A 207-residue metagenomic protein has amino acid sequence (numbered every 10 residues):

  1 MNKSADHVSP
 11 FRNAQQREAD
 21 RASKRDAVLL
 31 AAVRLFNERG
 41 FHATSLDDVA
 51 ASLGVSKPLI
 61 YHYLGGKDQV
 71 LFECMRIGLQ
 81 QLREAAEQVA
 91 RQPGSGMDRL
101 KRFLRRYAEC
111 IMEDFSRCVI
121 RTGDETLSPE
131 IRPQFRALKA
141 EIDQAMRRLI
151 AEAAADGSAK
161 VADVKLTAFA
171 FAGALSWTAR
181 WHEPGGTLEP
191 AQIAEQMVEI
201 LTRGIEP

Functional and structural regions predicted by a protein language model:
M1-S23: N-terminal intrinsically disordered/low-complexity leader segments
R21, L29, L71, M75 (+6 more regions): Amphipathic, non-transmembrane alpha-helical scaffold segments
S23, A27, A31, L35-Q69 (+1 more regions): Helix-turn-helix
E38-H42, Q92-P93, D114, D156-G157: Short coil/turn segments at alpha/beta junctions that flank glycine-rich nucleotide-binding fingerprints
Y61-L64, T122-L127: Short helix-capping/turn signature of helix-turn-helix
E73, E87-E113, T167-F171: Hydrophobic alpha-helical connector segments
Q80-R83, C110-E113, E130-D156, K165-F169: Amphipathic alpha-helical packing segments from all-alpha helical-bundle domains
C118-G123, R132-R136, A154-I200: Hydrophobic/aromatic-rich alpha-helical bundle segments in the mid-to-C-terminal region
